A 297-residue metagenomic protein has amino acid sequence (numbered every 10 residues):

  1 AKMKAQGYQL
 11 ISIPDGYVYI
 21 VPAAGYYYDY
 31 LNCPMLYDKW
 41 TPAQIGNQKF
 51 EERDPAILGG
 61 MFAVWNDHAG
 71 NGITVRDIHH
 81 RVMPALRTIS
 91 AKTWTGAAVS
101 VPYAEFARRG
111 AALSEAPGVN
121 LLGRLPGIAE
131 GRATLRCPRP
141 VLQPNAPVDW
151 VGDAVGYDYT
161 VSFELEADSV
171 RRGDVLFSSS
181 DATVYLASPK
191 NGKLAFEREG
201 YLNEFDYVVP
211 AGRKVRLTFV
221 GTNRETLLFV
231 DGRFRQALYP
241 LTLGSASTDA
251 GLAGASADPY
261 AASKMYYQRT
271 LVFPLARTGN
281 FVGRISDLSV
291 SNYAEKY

Functional and structural regions predicted by a protein language model:
A1-G156, F163-E166, Y185, G200 (+3 more regions): Substrate-binding groove of N-acetylhexosamine-processing glycoside hydrolases
G127-Y297: Extracellular glycan-associated modules
